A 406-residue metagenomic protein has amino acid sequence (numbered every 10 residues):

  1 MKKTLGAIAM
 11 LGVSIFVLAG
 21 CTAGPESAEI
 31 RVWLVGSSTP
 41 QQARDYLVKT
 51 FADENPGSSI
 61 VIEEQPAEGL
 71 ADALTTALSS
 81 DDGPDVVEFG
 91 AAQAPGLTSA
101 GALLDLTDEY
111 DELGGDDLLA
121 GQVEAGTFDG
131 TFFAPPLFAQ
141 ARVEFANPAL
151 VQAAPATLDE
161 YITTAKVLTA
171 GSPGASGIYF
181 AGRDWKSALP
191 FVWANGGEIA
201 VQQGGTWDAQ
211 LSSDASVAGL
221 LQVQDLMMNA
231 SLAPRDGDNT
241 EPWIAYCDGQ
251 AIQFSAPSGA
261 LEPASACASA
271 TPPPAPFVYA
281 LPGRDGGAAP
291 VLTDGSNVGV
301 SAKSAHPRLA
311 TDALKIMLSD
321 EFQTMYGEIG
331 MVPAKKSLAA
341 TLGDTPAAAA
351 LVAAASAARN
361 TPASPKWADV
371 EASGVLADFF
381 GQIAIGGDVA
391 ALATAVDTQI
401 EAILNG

Functional and structural regions predicted by a protein language model:
T50-L118, A245, G249-Q253, A270: Extracytoplasmic "Venus flytrap"/periplasmic binding protein-like
S79, P84-D85, L113-P148, S176 (+2 more regions): A structural signal for short loop-to-beta-strand junctions that line the ligand-binding cleft of periplasmic/secreted
A91-A141, E160, A275-Y279: Hinge/lid segment of periplasmic solute-binding proteins
F133-L137, R142, I162-A209, A215 (+1 more regions): Extracytoplasmic/periplasmic solute-binding protein
A165, T206-D236: Glycine-centered hinge/linker elements that transmit conformational signals in sensory and ligand-binding systems
D225-M228, C267-I329: Extracytoplasmic/periplasmic substrate-recognition and gating elements
Y279-A280, G327-V375: Long, aromatic- and glycine/proline-rich binding clefts that accommodate carbohydrate-like moieties
S356-G406: Conserved C-terminal helix/tail region of periplasmic/extracytoplasmic solute-binding proteins
